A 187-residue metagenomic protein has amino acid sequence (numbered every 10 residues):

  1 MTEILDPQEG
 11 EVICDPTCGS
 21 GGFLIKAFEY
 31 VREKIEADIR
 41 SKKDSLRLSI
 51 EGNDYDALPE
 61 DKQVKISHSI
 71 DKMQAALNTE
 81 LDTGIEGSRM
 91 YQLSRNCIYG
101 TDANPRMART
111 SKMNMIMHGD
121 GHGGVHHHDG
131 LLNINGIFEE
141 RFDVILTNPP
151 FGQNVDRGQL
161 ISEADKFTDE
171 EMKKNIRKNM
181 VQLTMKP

Functional and structural regions predicted by a protein language model:
T2-T147, G152-I161: Conserved S-adenosyl-L-methionine
D156-M172: Short, flexible, mixed-charge acidic loops at enzyme active sites
T168-P187: Glycine-rich S-adenosyl-L-methionine
